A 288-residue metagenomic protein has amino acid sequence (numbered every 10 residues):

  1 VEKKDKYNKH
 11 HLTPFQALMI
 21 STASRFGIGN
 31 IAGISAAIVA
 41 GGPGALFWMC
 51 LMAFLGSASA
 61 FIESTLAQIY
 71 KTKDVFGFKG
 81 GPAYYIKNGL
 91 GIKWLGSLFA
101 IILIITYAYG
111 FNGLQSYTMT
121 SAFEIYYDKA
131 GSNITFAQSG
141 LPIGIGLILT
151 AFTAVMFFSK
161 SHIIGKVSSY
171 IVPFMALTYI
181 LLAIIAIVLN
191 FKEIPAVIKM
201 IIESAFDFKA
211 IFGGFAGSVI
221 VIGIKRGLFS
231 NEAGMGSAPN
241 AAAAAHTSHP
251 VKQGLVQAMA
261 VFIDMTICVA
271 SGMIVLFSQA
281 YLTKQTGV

Functional and structural regions predicted by a protein language model:
V1, T118-F123, G140-L189, I194-I202: Membrane-interface loop-to-helix entry segments
V1-I31, V75, H246-S248, K252: Membrane-interface "cap" regions at the ends of multi-pass membrane proteins
V1-L12, A36-L46, A58-L90, Y281-V288: Flexible loop linkers connecting adjacent transmembrane helices in multi-pass alpha-helical membrane transporters
Y7-L12, G42-L51, Y84-N88, I92-A100 (+2 more regions): Membrane-interface alpha-helices at helix entry/exit sites of multi-pass transporters
H10-S21, I92-Y107, I145-I148, A210-S230 (+1 more regions): Select transmembrane alpha-helical segments in multipass membrane proteins
R25, I34-G41, A67-K73, I104 (+5 more regions): Helix-loop junctions at the membrane interface of multi-pass solute transporters
M52-F76, P82-A83, K87-Y117, S121-M156: Helix-loop-helix module between adjacent transmembrane segments
I62-Y70, V75, L182-M200, F208 (+3 more regions): Extracellular/periplasmic helix-exit of transmembrane alpha-helices
